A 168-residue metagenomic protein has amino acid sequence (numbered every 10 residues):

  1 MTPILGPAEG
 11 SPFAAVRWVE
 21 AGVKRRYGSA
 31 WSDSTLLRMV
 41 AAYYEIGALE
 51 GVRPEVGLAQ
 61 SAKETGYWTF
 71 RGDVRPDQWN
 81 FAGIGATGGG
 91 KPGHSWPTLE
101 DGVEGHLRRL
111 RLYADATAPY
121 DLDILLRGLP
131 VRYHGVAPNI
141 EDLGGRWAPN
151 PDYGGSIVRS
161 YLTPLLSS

Functional and structural regions predicted by a protein language model:
M1-S168: Catalytic cores of secreted/periplasmic lytic hydrolases that degrade extracellular macromolecules
